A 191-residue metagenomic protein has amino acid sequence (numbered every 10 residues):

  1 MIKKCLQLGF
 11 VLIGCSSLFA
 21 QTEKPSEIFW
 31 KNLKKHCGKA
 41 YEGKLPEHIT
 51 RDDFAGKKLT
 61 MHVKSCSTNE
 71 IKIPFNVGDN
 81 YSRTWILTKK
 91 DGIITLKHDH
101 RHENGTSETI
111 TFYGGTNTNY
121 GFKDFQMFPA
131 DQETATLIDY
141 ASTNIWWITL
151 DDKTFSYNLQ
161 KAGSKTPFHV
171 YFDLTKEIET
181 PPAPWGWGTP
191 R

Functional and structural regions predicted by a protein language model:
M1-E23: Bacterial Sec-dependent N-terminal signal peptides
K24-R51: Tryptophan-anchored aromatic micro-motifs
E42-T68: Short, solvent-exposed loop/hinge segments that bridge or flank secondary-structure elements
G56-K58, N80-T84, E108, A141-T143 (+1 more regions): Short, surface-exposed coil-to-beta transition loops
I71-G78, K97-D99, S156-K161: Short beta-strand segments that buttress and anchor functional surface loops
W85-T134: An exposed acidic His-Trp-rich patch
T111-T116, D152-R191: Edge beta-strand at a domain terminus
D124-A162: Helix-rich interaction surfaces within compact, conserved domain-sized segments that mediate assembly or partner
